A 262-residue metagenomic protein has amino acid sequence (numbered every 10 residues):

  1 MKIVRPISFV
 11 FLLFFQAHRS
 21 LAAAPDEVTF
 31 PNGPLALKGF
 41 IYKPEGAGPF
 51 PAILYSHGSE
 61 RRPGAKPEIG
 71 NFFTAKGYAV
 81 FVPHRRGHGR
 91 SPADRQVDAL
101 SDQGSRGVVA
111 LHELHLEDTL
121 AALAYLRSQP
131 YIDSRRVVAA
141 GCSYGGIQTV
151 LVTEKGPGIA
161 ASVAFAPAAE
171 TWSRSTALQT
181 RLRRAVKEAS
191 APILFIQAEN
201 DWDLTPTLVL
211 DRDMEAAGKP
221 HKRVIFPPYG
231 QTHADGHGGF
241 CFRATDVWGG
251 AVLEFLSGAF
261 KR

Functional and structural regions predicted by a protein language model:
A22-G48: N-terminal cap/lid segment of alpha/beta-hydrolase-fold proteins
G48-F50, G58-P92, T171-W172, D203-L204: Short substrate-entry loop that stabilizes the transition state in hydrolases
S56, P83-R85, F165, F226: Alpha/beta-hydrolase
R62, L120-E188: Primarily recognizes the serine-hydrolase "nucleophile elbow" in alpha/beta-hydrolase and SGNH/GDSL folds
G87-R106, A234: Glycine-rich "HGGG/HGxG" loop immediately N-terminal to the catalytic nucleophile of the alpha/beta-hydrolase
S101-P130: Alpha/beta-hydrolase active-site loop
A161, P167-K222: The feature captures the conserved acid-bearing segment of alpha/beta-hydrolase catalytic domains
P220-R262: C-terminal catalytic histidine-bearing segment of alpha/beta-hydrolase fold enzymes
